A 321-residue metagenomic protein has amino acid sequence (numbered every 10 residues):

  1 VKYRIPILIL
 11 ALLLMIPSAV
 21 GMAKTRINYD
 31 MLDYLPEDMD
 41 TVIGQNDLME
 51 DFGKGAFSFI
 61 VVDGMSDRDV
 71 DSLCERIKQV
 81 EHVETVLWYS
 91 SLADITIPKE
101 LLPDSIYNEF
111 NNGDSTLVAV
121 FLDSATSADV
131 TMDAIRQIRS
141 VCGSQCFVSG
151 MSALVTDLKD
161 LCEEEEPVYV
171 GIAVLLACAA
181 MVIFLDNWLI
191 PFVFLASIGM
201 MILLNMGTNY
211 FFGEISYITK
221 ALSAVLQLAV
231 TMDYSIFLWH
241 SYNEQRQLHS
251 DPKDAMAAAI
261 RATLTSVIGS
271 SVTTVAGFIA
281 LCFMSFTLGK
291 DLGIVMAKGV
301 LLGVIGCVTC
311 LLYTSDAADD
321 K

Functional and structural regions predicted by a protein language model:
V1-I27, T126-D316, K321: Membrane-embedded transmembrane helical bundles of large multi-pass transporters/channels
A23-V61, T96-N111, T126-V130: Solvent-exposed, non-transmembrane loop/terminal regulatory segments of multi-pass membrane proteins
M31, L35, F59, D67-S72 (+2 more regions): Solvent-exposed, non-transmembrane alpha-helical starts
D38, V42, R68-F121, T156-D160: Extracytoplasmic
G53-G55, S66, H82, S140-C146: Short glycine/proline-enriched coil/turn segments at helix->beta-strand junctions
F57-D63, T116-V120: Active-site-flanking beta-strand signature of metal-NTP-handling nucleotidyl enzymes and homologous cyclase-like
V62-G64, S90-L92, G150-S152: A general secondary-structure junction signal
